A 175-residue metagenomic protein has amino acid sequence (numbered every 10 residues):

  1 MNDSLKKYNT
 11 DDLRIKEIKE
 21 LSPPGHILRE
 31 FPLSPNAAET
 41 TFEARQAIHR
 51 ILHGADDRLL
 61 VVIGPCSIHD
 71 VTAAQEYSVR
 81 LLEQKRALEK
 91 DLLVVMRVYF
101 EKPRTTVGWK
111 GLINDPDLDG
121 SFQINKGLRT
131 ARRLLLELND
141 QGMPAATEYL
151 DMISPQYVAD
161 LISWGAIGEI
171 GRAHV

Functional and structural regions predicted by a protein language model:
M1-L13: Basic/polar N-terminal segments that are highly enriched at the extreme N-terminus, encompassing both cleavable
D11-A55: N- or domain-start disorder-to-order transition segments that initiate the globular core
N36-E39, E43-Q46, T72, E76 (+1 more regions): Conserved active-site and cofactor/substrate-binding residues in soluble primary-metabolism enzymes
R58, P65, E89-D91: Terminal or standalone catalytic/regulatory effector modules within metabolic enzymes and repeat proteins
L60-A73: Conserved phosphate/anionic-ligand binding catalytic regions in large, soluble enzymes, centered on
E76-Q156: A generic, well-ordered mixed alpha/beta core segment in the N-terminal half of proteins
A173-V175: Conserved small/polar residues in nucleotide/adenosyl-binding loops
